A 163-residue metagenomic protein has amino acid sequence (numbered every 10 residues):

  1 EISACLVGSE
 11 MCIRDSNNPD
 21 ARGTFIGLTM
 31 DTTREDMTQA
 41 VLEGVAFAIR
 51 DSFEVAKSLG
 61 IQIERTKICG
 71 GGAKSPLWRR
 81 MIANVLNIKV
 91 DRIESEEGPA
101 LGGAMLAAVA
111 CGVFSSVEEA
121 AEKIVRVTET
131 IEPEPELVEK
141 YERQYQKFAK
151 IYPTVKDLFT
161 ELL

Functional and structural regions predicted by a protein language model:
E1-G8, C12-I13: Single conserved hydrophobic/aromatic residue that forms the stacking wall/gate of nucleotide- or nucleobase-binding
R14-N18, P76: A structural motif shared across PLP-dependent enzymes of the aminotransferase-like
D15, Y141-L163: Charge-patterned, long linear interaction tracts outside catalytic cores
P19-G23: Cofactor-binding beta-sheet edge motifs in enzyme active sites
M30-I49: Adenine-nucleotide phosphate-binding core of ATP-dependent small-molecule kinases
A40, A48-L137: Catalytic phosphate/nucleotide-handling subdomain of diverse soluble enzymes
